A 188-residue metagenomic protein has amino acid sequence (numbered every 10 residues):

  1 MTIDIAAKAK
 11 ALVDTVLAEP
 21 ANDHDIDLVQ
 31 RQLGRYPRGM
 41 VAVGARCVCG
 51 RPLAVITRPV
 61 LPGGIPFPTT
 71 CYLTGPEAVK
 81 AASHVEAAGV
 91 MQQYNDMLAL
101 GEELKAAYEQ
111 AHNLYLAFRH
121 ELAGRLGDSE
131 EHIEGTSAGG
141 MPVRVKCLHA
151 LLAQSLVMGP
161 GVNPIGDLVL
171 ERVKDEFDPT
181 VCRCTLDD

Functional and structural regions predicted by a protein language model:
M1-T2, D188: Acidic/negatively charged segments and metal-coordination signatures
T2-G63: Short N-terminal edge-element motif at the start of the domain
D4, E103-A106, G139, V143: Alpha-helix boundary/N-cap detector
I26, A87-M91, V145: Alpha-helix initiation and N-capping motif
V41-V43, T69, E176-D178: Processing junctions and N-termini across compartments
R46-A99: Aromatic- and glycine-enriched beta-alpha-beta binding-site module
P76-E130: An exposed acidic His-Trp-rich patch
H120-D188: C-terminal charged interaction modules
